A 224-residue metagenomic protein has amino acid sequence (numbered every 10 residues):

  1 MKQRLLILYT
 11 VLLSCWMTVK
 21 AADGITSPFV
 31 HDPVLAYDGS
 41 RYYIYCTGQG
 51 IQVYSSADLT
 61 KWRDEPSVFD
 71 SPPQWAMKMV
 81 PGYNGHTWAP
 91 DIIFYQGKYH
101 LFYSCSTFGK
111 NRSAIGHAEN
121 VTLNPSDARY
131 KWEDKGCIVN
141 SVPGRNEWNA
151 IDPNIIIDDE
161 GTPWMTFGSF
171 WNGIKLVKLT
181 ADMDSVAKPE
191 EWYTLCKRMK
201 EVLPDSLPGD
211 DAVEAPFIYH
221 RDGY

Functional and structural regions predicted by a protein language model:
M1-A22: Bacterial Sec-dependent N-terminal signal peptides
V19-Y224: Carbohydrate-active catalytic/glycan-binding domains of CAZyme proteins, especially the secreted or lumenal ectodomains
